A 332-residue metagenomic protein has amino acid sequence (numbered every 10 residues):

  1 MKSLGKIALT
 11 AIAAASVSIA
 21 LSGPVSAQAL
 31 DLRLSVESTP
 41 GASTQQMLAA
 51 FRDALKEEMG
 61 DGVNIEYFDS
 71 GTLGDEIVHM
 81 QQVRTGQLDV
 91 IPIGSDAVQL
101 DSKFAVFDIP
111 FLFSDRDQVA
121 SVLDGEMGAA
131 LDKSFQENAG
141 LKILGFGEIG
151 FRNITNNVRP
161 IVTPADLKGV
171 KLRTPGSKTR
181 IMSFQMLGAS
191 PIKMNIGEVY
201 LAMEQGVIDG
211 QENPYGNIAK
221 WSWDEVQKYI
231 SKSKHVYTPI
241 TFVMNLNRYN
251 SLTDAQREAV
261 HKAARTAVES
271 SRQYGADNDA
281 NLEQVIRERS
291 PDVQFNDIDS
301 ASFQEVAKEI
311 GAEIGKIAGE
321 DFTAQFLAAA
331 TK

Functional and structural regions predicted by a protein language model:
M1-A11: Bacterial N-terminal signal peptides that target proteins for export
T10-A20: Bacterial N-terminal signal peptides
T10-I12, Q28-Q118, M127, Q136-K332: N-terminal secretory/targeting leader peptides
V17, L131-Q136: Short, solvent-exposed secondary-structure boundary motifs
L21-A27: Sec/Tat signal peptide C-region and signal peptidase I cleavage site
V122-D132: Signature of the catalytic double-stranded beta-helix
